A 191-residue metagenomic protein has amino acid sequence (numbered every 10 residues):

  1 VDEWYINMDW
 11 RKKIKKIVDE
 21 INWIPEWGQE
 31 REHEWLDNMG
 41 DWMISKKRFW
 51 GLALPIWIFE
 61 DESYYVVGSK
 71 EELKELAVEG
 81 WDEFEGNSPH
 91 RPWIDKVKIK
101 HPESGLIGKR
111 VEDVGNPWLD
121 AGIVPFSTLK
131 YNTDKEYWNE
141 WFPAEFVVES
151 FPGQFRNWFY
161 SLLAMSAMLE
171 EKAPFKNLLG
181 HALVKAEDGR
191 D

Functional and structural regions predicted by a protein language model:
V1-D191: Structured secondary-structure scaffolds
